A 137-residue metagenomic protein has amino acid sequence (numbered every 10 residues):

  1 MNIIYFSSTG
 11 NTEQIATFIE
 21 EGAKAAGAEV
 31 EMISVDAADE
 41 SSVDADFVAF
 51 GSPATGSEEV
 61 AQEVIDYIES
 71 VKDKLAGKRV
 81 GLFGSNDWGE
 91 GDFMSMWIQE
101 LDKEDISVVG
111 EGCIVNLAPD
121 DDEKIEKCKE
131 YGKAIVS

Functional and structural regions predicted by a protein language model:
M1-I3: Extreme N-terminal starter segment of soluble prokaryotic enzymes
N11-Q14, E20-I33, V43-S137: FMN-binding flavodoxin-like domain, especially the glycine-rich phosphate-binding loop
D36-E40: Short acidic active-site motifs
